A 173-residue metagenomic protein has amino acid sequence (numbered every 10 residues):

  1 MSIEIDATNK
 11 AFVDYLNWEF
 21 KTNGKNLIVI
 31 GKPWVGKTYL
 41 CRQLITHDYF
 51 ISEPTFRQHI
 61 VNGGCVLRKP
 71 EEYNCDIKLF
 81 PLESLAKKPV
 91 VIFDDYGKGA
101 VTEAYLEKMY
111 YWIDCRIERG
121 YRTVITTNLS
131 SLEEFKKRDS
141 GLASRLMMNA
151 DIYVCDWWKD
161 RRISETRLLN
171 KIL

Functional and structural regions predicted by a protein language model:
M1-N23: N-terminal pre-Walker A segment at the start of P-loop NTPase domains
N17, C41, L82, Y110-D114 (+1 more regions): Short amphipathic alpha-helical segments and helix-helix/interface helices
T22-N23, L85-K87, E118-G120: Short loop/turn elements that form and flank the Walker-type P-loop nucleotide-binding site in RecA-like NTPase cores
G24-I28, D48, V90, R122-V124: Residue-level preference for the first positions of well-ordered beta-strands
G24-L40: Walker A/P-loop nucleotide-binding motif
Y39-D48: P-loop NTPase Walker A phosphate-binding motif
T46, P54-R57, G63, Y96-L173: Replace "adjacent to P-loop NTPase cores in ATP/GTP-dependent enzymes" with "adjacent to NTP-binding cores
D48-K87, A100-E103: Short glycine-rich substrate-engagement loop in P-loop NTPases that contacts/grips substrate
